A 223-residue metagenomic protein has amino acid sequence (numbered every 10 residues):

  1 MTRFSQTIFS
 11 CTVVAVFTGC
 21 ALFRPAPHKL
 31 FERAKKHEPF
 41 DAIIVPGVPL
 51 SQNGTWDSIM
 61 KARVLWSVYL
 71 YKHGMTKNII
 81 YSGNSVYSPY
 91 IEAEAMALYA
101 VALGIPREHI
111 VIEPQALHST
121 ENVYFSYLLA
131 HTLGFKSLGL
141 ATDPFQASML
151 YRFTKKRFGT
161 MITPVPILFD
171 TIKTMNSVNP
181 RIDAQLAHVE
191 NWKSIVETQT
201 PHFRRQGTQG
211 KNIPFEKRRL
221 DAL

Functional and structural regions predicted by a protein language model:
M1-T18: Sec-dependent bacterial lipoprotein signal peptides
V13-F31, Q206, I213: Short coil-to-helix leader/linker segments, especially the first N-terminal amphipathic alpha-helix with its helix
A21-L186, N191: A structural signal for short, hydrophobic/glycine-enriched beta-strand patches
D170-L223: A structured, mid-to-C-terminal "fold-capping" secondary-structure block
